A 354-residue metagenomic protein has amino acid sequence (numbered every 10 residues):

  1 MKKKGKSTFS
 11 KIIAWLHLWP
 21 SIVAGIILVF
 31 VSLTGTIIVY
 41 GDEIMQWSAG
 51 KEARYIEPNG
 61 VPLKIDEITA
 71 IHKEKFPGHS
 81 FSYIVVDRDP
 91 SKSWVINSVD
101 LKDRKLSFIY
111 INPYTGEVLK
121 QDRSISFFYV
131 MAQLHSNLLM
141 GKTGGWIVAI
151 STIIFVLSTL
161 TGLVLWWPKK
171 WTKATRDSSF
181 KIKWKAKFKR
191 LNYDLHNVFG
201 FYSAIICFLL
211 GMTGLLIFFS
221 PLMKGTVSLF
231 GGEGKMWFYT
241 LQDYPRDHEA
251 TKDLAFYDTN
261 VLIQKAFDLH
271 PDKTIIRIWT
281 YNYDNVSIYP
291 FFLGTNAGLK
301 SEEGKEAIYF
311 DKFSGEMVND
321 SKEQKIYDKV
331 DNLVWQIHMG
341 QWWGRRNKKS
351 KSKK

Functional and structural regions predicted by a protein language model:
M1-K354: Conserved histidines in hydrophobic membrane contexts and catalytic metal-binding motifs
